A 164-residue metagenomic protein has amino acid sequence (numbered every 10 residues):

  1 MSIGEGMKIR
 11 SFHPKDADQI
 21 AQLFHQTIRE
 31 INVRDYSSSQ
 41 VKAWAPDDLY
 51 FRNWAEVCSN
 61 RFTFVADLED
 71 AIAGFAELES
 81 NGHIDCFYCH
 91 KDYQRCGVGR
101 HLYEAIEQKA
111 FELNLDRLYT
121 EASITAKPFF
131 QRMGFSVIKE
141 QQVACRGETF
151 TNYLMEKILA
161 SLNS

Functional and structural regions predicted by a protein language model:
M1-D18, A160-S164: Conserved N-terminal entry element of GNAT/NAT acetyltransferase domains
S11-P14, Q22-Q94, Y103-A105, L113 (+2 more regions): Acetyl-CoA-dependent GNAT
G97: Conserved G/P- and acidic residue-centered "switch" motifs that form tight phosphate/ATP-binding loops in soluble
A110-A122: Conserved GNAT acetyl-CoA-binding A-motif
Y119-E121, S136-L154: Conserved catalytic-core motifs of GNAT/GCN5-like acyltransferases
A126-K127, R146: Short secondary-structure capping/turn micro-motifs that flank functional sites
F130-Q131, F135: Conserved active-site tyrosine of GNAT-family acetyltransferases
